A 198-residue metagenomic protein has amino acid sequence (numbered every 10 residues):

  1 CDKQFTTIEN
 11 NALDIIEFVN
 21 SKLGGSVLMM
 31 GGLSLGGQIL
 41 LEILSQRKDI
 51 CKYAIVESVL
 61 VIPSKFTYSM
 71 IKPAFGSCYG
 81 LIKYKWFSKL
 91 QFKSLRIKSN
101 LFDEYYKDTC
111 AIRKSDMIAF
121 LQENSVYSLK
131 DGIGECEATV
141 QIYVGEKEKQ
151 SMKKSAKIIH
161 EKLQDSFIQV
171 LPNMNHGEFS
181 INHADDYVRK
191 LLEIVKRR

Functional and structural regions predicted by a protein language model:
C1-L28: Active-site loop/oxyanion-hole signature of alpha/beta-hydrolase fold enzymes
G32-G36, L40: Gly/Ala-rich beta-loop-alpha elbow adjacent to hydrolase catalytic centers
S45, C51-L81: Flexible "cap/lid" loop of the alpha/beta hydrolase fold
K65-T67, I82-G134: Conserved alpha/beta-hydrolase catalytic His-Asp/Glu region
C136, I142-V144: Short beta-strand/loop motif that positions the catalytic acidic residue of the alpha/beta-hydrolase fold
K149-S155: Conserved alpha/beta-hydrolase "acid-adjacent" motif
A156, H160-G177: Catalytic histidine neighborhood in serine/cysteine hydrolases with alpha/beta-hydrolase-type architecture
M174-D186: Catalytic histidine-centered segment of alpha/beta-hydrolase-like enzymes
